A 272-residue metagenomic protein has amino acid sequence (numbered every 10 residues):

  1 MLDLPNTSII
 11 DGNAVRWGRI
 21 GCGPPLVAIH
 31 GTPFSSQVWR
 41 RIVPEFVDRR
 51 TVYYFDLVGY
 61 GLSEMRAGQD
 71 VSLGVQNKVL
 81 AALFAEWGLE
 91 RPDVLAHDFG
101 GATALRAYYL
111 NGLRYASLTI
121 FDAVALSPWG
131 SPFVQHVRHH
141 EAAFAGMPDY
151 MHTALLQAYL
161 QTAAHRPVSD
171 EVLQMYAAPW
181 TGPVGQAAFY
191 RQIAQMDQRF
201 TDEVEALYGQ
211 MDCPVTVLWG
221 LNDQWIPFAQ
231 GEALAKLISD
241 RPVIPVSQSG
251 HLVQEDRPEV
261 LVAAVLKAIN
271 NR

Functional and structural regions predicted by a protein language model:
D11-R19: A short loop-to-beta-strand scaffold at the N-terminal edge of the catalytic core in hydrolase folds
R19-L62: Conserved HGGG/HGGXW glycine-rich cap/lid loop of the alpha/beta-hydrolase fold
Y53-A96, A263: Active-site loop/oxyanion-hole signature of alpha/beta-hydrolase fold enzymes
A96, G100, A104: Gly/Ala-rich beta-loop-alpha elbow adjacent to hydrolase catalytic centers
Y109, Y115-M147: Flexible "cap/lid" loop of the alpha/beta hydrolase fold
W129-S131, D149-Q210: Conserved alpha/beta-hydrolase catalytic His-Asp/Glu region
G185-K236, P245: Conserved serine/cysteine hydrolase catalytic core
R241-R272: Catalytic active-site module of serine/aspartate enzymes centered on a nucleophile-bearing elbow/loop
